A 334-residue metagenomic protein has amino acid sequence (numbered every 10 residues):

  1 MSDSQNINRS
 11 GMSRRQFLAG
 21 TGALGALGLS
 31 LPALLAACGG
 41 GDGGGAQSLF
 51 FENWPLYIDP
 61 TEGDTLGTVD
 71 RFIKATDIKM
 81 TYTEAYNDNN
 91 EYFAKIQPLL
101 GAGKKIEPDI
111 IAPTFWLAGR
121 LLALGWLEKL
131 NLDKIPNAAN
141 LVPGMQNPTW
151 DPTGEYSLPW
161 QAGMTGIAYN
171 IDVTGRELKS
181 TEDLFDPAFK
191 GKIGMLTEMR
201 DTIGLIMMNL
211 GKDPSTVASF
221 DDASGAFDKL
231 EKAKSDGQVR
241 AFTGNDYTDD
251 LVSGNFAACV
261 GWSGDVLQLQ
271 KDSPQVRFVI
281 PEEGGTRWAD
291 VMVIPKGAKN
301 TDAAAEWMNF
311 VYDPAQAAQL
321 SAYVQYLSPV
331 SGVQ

Functional and structural regions predicted by a protein language model:
M1-M12, A26-A33: N-terminal secretory signal peptides
A36-A37: C-terminal motif of bacterial Sec signal peptides marking the signal peptidase cleavage site
G45-F115: Early extracytoplasmic/lumenal segment of secretory-pathway proteins
K104-P113, E128-I167, K192: A structural signal for short loop-to-beta-strand junctions that line the ligand-binding cleft of periplasmic/secreted
G119, G194-E198, T202, I206 (+1 more regions): Ligand-binding pocket segment of bilobal, Venus flytrap-like solute-binding proteins
E128-A138, S157, F185, P274-T286 (+1 more regions): Short beta-strand->loop
V173-K179, G211-V217, A298-A304: Short helix-loop capping/hinge motifs at secondary-structure junctions, enriched in acidic/polar residues
T286, D290, P295-Q334: Mature extracytoplasmic/periplasmic domains
